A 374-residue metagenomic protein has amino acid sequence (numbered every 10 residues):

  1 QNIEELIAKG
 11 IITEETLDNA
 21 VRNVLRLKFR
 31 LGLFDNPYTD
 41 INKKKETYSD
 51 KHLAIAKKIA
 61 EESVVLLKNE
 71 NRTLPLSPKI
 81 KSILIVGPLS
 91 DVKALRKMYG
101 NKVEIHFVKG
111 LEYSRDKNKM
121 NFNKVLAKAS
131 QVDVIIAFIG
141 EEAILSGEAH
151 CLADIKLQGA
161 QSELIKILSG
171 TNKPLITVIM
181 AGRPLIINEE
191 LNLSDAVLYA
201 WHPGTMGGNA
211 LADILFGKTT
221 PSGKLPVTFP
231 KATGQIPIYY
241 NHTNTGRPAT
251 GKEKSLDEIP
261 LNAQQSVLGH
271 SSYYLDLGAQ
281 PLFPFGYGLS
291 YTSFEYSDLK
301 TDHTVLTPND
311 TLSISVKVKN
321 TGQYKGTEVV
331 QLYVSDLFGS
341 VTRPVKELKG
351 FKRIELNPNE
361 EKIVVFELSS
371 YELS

Functional and structural regions predicted by a protein language model:
Q1-H106, M180-T327, P358: Secreted, periplasmic, or luminal enzymes acting at the cell surface/secretory milieu
D91-K128: Functional beta-strand-loop-alpha-helix junction segments that form "active/interaction loops" within catalytic
I105, T171-T177: Short beta-strand/loop segments at the ligand-binding rim of alpha/beta enzyme cores
V132: An anion/phosphate-binding loop that grips the pyrophosphate of nucleotide cofactors and donors
I139-Q158: Glycine/threonine-rich flexible loop motifs
Q323-S340, K346-L348: Short acidic, flexible loop segments centered on an aromatic residue
S340-S374: Intrinsically disordered, low-complexity Pro/Gly/Ser/Thr-rich segments with frequent PxxP/GP/PP motifs and embedded
